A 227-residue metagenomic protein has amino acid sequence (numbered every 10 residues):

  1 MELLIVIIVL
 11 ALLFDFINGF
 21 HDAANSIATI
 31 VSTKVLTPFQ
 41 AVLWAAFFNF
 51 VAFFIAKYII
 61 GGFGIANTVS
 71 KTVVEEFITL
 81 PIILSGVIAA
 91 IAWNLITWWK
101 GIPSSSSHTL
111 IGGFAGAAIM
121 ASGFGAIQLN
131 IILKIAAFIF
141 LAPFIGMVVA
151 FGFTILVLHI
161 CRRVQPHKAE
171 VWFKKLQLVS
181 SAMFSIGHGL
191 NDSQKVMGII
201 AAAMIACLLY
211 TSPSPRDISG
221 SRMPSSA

Functional and structural regions predicted by a protein language model:
M1-D15, L84-A90, K175-S180: Membrane-embedded alpha-helical segments that form the functional core of polytopic membrane enzymes, especially those
L12, F16-A23, N49-Y58, F63 (+6 more regions): Transmembrane alpha-helical segments of multi-pass membrane transport proteins and ion-pumping complexes
V35-A46: Membrane-interface alpha-helices at helix entry/exit sites of multi-pass transporters
I55-Y58, G62-S104: Anion-binding (especially nucleotide phosphate/pyrophosphate-binding) glycine-rich loop and adjoining beta-alpha core
S106-G112: Cytoplasmic-side transmembrane-helix entry/capping segments in multi-pass membrane proteins
A126-F144, S212: Structural signal for the N-terminal portions of transmembrane helices and their immediately preceding loop/interface
L158-W172: Membrane interface segments of multi-pass transport proteins and intramembrane proteases
Y210-D217: Conserved small/polar residues in nucleotide/adenosyl-binding loops
